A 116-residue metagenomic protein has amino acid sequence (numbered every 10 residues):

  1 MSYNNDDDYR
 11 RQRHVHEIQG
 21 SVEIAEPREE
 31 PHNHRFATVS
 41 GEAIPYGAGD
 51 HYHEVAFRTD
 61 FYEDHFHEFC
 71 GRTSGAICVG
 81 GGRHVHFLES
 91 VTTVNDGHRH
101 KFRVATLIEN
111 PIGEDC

Functional and structural regions predicted by a protein language model:
M1-C116: Peripheral, non-catalytic segments of secretory and membrane proteins
